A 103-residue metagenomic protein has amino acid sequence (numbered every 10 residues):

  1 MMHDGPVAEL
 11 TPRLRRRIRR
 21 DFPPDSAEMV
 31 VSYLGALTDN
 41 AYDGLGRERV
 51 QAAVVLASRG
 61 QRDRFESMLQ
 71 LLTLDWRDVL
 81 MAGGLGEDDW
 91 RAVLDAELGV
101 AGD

Functional and structural regions predicted by a protein language model:
M2-G35: Short terminal alpha-helical segments
M2-G5, E9, P24-D25, L45 (+3 more regions): Short coil/turn linker and secondary-structure boundary residues
L14, I18, V30-L34, V50 (+4 more regions): Generic structural signal of hydrophobic/aromatic residues within well-ordered alpha-helices of folded domains
I18-F22, L34-L37, V54-S58, M68 (+3 more regions): Generic structural signal for hydrophobic core residues of well-folded globular domains
D21, D25, A41, D75-V79: Short secondary-structure junctions and interdomain/linker hinges
T38, D43-G46, G102-D103: Hydrophobic, well-ordered secondary-structure segments that either form specific early membrane-associated helices used
D43-D78: Acidic, low-complexity, intrinsically disordered interaction modules
L69-D103: Amphipathic alpha-helical binding modules
